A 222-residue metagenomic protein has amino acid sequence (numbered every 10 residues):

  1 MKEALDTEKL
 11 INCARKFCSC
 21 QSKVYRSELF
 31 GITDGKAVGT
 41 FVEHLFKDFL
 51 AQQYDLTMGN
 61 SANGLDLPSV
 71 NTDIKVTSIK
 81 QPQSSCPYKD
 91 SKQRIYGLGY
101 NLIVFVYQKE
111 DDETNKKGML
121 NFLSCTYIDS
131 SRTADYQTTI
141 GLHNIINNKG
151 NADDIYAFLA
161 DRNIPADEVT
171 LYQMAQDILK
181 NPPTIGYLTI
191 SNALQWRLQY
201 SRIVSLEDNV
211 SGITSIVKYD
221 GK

Functional and structural regions predicted by a protein language model:
M1-P68, V76-K222: Nucleic-acid endonuclease domains
T72: Acidic/His-rich structured neighborhood in mature extracellular/periplasmic domains
